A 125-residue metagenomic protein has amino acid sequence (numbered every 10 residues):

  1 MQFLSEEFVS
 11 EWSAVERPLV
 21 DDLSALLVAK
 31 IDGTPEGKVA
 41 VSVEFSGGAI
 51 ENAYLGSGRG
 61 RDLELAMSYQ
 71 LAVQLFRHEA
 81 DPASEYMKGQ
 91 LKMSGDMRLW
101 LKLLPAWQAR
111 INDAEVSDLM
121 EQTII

Functional and structural regions predicted by a protein language model:
M1-I125: Feature captures hydrophobic
